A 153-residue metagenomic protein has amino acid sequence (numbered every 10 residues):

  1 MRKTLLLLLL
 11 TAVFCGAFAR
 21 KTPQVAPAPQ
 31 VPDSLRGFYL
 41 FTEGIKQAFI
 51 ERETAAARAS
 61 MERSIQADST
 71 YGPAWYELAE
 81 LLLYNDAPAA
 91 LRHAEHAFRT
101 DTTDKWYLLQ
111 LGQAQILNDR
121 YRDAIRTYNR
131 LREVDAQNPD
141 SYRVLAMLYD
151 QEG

Functional and structural regions predicted by a protein language model:
M1-P27: Bacterial Sec-dependent N-terminal signal peptides
F18-E77, Y84, R92: N-terminal leader/linker segments that initiate helical-solenoid repeat arrays
I45-K46, E80, Q113, M147: Residue-level recognition of tetratricopeptide repeat
F49-E62, L82-H96, N118-R130, E152-G153: Structural signature of tandem alpha-helical TPR/SEL1-like repeats, specifically the intra-repeat loop/turn
